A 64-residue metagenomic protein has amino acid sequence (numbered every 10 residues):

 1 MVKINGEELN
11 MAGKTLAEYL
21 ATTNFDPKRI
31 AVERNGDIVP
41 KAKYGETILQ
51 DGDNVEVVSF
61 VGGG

Functional and structural regions predicted by a protein language model:
M1-G63: Ubiquitin-like/PB1-type beta-grasp interaction modules and other compact soluble beta-rich domains
